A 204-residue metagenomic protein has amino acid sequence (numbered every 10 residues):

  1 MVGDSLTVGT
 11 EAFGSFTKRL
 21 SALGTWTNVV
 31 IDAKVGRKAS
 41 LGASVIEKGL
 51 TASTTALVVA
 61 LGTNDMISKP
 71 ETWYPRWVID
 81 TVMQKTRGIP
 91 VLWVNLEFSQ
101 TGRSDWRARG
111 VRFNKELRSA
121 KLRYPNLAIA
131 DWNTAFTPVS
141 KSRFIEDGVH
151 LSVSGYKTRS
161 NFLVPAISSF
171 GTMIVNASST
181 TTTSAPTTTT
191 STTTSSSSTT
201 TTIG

Functional and structural regions predicted by a protein language model:
M1-V78, Q100-G102, A108-V111: Conserved SGNH/GDSL esterase-like catalytic core that processes O-acyl groups on lipids and polysaccharides
V2-D4, V94, A130: Active-site flanking residues adjacent to catalytic metal/cofactor-binding acidic residues
G24-N28, A52-L57, T86-L92, Y124-A128 (+1 more regions): Loop/turn elements at helix/coil->beta-strand transitions in domains of secreted/extracellular proteins
A33-V35, N95, N133: Residues at the C-termini of beta-strands that transition into short coil/loop
A60, V94-N95: Alpha/beta-hydrolase-fold catalytic nucleophile elbow
R76-G88: Catalytic-core regions built around general acid/base machinery
S99-T183: Catalytic His-Asp segment of secreted/periplasmic serine-dependent ester chemistry enzymes
S178-G204: Extracellular mucin-like PTS domains
